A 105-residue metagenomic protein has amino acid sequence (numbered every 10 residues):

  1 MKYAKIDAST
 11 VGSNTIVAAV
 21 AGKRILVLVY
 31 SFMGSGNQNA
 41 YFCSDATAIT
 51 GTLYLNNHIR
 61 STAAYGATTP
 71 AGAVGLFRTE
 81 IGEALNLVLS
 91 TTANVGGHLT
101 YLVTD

Functional and structural regions predicted by a protein language model:
M1-D105: Beta-strand-centric surfaces of beta-sandwich/beta-rich domains
